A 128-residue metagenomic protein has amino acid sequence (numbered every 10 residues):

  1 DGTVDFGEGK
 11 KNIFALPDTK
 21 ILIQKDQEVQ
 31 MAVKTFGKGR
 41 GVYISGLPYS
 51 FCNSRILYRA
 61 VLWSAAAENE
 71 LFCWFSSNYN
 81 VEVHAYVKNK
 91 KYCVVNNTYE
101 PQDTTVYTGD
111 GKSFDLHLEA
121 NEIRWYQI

Functional and structural regions predicted by a protein language model:
D1-I128: A conserved amphipathic helix/loop scaffold that creates a polar/acidic microenvironment used either to coordinate
